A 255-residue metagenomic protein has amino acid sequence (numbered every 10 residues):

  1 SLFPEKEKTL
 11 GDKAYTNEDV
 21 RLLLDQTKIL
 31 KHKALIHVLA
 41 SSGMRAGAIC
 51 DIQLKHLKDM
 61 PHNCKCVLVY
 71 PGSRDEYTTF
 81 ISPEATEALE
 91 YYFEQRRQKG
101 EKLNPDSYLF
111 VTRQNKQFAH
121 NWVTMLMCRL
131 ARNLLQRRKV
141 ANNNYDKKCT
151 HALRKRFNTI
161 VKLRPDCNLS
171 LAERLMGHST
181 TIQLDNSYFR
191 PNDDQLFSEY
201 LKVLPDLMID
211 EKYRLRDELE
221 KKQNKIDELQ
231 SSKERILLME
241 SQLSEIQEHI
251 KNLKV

Functional and structural regions predicted by a protein language model:
S1-L22, Y70, R74, T112-K116: Flexible interdomain linker/hinge and immediately adjacent N-terminus of the catalytic tyrosine-recombinase domain
A14, L163, M176-D227: Catalytic-site neighborhood detector that most strongly recognizes the C-terminal catalytic loop/helix of tyrosine
N17-A46, R154: Basic, Lys/Arg- and aromatic-enriched nucleic-acid-binding interface segment
L39-N63, L169-R174: Short, charged phosphate-coordinating catalytic segments
D51-Y91: Conserved tyrosine-mediated DNA breakage-rejoining catalytic core shared by Y-recombinases
P83-N144: Active-site/catalytic core of tyrosine-dependent DNA strand-transfer enzymes
T124-R174, H178-T181, V255: Short, basic (Lys/Arg/His-rich) helix/loop patches that form interaction surfaces in the mid-to-C-terminal regions
E211-V255: Long, leucine- and charge-enriched amphipathic alpha-helices that form heptad-repeat coiled-coil/leucine-zipper-like
